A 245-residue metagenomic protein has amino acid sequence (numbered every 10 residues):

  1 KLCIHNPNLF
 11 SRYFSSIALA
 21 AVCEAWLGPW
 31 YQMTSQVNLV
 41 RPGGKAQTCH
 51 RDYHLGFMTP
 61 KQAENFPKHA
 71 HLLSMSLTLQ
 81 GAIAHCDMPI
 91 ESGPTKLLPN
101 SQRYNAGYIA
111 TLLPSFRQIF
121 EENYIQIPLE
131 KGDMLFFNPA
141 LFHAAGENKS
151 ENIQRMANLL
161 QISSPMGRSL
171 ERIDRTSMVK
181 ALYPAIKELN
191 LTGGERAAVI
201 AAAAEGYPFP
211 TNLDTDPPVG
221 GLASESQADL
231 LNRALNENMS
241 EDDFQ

Functional and structural regions predicted by a protein language model:
K1-K61: Non-heme Fe(II)-dependent double-stranded beta-helix
P7-R12, K68-H69, I119-I125, A145-G146: Active-site rim elements
E24, P67-L72: Catalytic micro-motifs at enzyme active sites that drive phosphoryl/nucleotidyl and oxygen chemistry
S35-V37, G81-I83, N158-S164: A structural signal for short, well-ordered beta-strand segments
L55-K68, T111-F120: Active-site glycine-rich loop that binds ribose-phosphate moieties when present
S74-A144, M166: Double-stranded beta-helix
R117-Q118, N123-K131, S150, R155 (+1 more regions): Conserved double-stranded beta-helix
H143-E151: Short beta-strand His + acidic residue motifs that chelate non-heme Fe in jelly-roll/DSBH and cupin folds
